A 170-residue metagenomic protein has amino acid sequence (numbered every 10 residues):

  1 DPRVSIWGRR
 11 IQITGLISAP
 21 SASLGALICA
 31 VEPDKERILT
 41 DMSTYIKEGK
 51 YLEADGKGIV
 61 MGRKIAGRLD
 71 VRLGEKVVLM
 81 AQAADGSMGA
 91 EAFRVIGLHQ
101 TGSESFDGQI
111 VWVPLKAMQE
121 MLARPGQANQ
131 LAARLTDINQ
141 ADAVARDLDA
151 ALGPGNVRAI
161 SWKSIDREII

Functional and structural regions predicted by a protein language model:
D1-R37, S161-S164: Short amphipathic beta-strand/extended segments in non-transmembrane regions
P2-S5, R72, G126: Structured loop/turn residues at beta-strand edges in well-structured enzyme cores
R10-I13, L24-E32, Y45-A117: Hydrophobic secondary-structure segments that place a key small or acidic residue at a functional site
L16, I38, R68, A143 (+1 more regions): Phosphate- and divalent-cation-binding pockets in alpha/beta enzyme and binding domains that engage nucleotide-derived
A83-I170: Mechanotransmission and gating elements of multispan inner-membrane complexes involved in transport and envelope
